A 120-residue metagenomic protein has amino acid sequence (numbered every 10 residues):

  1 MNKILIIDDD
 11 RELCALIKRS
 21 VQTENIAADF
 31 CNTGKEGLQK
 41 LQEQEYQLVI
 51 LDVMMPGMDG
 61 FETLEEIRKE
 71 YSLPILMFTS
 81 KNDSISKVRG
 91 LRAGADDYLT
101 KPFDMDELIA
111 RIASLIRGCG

Functional and structural regions predicted by a protein language model:
A15-T23: Charged docking surfaces used in two-component/phosphorelay signaling
N25-N32, K40: Short hydrophobic/Thr-rich beta-strand motif most characteristic of the beta2 strand and flanking loop of CheY-like
N32-E36, D59-E62, S86: Acidic catalytic/metal-coordinating carboxylates
Q39, D59-S72: Short amphipathic alpha-helix used as the core "switch/output" element in two-component signaling
Q44-I50: Active-site beta3 strand of CheY-like receiver
V53-M55: Receiver (REC) domain active-site loop signature in two-component systems and cognate sites in sensor histidine kinases
F103-I116: C-terminal output helix
